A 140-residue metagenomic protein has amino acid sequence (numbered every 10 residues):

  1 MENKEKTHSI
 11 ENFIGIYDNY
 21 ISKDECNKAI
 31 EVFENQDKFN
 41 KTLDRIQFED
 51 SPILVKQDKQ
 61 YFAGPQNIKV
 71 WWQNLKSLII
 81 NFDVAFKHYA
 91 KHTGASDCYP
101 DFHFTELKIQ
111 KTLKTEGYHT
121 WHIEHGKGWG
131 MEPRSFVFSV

Functional and structural regions predicted by a protein language model:
M1-V140: Fe(II)/2-oxoglutarate oxygenase catalytic core
